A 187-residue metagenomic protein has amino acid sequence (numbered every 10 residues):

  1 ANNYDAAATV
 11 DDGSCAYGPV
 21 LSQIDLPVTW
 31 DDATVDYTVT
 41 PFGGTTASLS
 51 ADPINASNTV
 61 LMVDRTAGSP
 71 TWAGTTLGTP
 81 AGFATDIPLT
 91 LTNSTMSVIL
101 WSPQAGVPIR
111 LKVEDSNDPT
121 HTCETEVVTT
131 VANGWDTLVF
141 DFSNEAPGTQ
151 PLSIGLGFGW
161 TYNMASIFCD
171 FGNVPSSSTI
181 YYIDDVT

Functional and structural regions predicted by a protein language model:
A1-V20, S57: Primarily marks secretory-pathway-exposed extracellular/lumenal segments that are disulfide- and glycosylation-prone
G18-T187: Beta-rich carbohydrate-recognition modules and glycan-binding surfaces
